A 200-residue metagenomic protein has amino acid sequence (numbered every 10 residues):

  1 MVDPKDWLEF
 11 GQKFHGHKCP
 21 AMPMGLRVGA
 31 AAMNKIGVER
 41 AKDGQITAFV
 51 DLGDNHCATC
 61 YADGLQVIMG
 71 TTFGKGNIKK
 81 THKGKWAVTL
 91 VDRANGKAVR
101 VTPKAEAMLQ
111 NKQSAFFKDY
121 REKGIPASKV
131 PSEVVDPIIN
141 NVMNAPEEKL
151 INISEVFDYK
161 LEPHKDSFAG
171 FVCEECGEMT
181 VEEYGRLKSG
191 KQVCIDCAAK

Functional and structural regions predicted by a protein language model:
M1-K18, G25-K200: Non-transmembrane, aqueous-exposed alpha-helical and coiled segments at domain scale
